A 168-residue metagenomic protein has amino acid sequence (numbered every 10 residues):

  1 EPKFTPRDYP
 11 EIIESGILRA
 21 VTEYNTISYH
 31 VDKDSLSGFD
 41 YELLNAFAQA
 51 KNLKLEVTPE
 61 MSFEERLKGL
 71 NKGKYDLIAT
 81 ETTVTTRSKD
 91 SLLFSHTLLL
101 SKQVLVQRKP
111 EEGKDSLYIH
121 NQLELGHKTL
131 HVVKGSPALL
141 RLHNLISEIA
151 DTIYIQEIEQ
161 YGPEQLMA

Functional and structural regions predicted by a protein language model:
E1-D90, A150, Y154-A168: Extracytoplasmic small-molecule ligand-binding "clamshell" domains of the periplasmic binding protein/Venus flytrap
L18-V21, V106, T129-V133: Short, well-ordered beta-strand segments
L92-R108, L125: Short Pro/Gly-enriched coil loops immediately N-terminal to beta-strands
K109-L130: Flexible hinge/capping segments at coil-to-helix
H131-S147: Secondary-structure junction motif
